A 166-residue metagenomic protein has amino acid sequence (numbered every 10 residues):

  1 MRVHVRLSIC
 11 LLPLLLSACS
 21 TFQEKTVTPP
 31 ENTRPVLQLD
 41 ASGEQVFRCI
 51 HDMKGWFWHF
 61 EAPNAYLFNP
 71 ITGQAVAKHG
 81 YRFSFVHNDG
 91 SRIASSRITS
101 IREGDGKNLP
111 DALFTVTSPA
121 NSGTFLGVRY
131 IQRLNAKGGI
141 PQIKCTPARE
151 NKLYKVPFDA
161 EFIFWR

Functional and structural regions predicted by a protein language model:
M1-S8: Bacterial N-terminal signal peptides that target proteins for export
L16-A18: C-terminal motif of bacterial Sec signal peptides marking the signal peptidase cleavage site
S20-F22: Bacterial signal peptide processing site
E24-Q45, M53-R166: Primary mode marks residue(s) on the alpha4-beta5-alpha5 output face of response regulator receiver
